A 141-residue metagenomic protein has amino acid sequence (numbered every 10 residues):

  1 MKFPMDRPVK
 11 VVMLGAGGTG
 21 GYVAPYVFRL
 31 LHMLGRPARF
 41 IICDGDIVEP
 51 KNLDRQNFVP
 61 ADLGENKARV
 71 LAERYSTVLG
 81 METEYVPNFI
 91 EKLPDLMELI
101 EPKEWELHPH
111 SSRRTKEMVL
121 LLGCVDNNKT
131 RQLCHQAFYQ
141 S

Functional and structural regions predicted by a protein language model:
M1-S141: Adenine nucleotide-associated cytosolic modules
